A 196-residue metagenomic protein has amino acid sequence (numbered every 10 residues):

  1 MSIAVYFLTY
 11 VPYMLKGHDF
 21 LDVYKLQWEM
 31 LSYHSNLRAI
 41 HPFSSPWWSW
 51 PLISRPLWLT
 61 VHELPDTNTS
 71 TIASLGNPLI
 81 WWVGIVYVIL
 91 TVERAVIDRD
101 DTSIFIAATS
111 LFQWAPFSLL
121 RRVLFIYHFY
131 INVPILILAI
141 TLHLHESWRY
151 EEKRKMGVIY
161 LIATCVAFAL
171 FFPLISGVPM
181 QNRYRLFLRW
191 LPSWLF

Functional and structural regions predicted by a protein language model:
M1-S2, V11-K16, L26, E146-F196: Transmembrane helical bundles and short interhelical boundary loops of multi-pass, membrane-embedded
M1-S54, W58-T60: Membrane-lumen/periplasm interface segments of specific transmembrane helices in polyprenyl phosphate-linked
S49-S74, Y184-L195: Juxtamembrane membrane-water interface segments that cap and precede transmembrane helices
E63-R99: Hydrophobic, aromatic-rich transmembrane alpha-helices and their immediate juxtamembrane boundary segments
P78, I97-T109, E152-Y160: Membrane-interfacial loop-to-transmembrane alpha-helix junctions, especially the N-terminal start
V83-Y87, V96-S118: Transmembrane alpha-helix segments characteristic of polytopic inner-membrane glycan-assembly/cell-envelope
S118-Y130, I175-P179: Membrane-interface catalytic loops of GT-C/OST-like multi-pass glycosylation enzymes that act
L124-H145: Hydrophobic/aromatic-rich transmembrane helices and adjacent perimembrane loops
